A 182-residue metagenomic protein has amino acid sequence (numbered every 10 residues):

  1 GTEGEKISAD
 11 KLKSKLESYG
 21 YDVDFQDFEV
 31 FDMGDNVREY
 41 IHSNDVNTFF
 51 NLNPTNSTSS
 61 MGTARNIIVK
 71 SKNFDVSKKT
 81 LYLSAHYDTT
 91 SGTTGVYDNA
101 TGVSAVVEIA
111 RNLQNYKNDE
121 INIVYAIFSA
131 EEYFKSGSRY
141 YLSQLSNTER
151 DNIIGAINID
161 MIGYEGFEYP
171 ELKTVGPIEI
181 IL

Functional and structural regions predicted by a protein language model:
G1-S71: A non-catalytic alpha/beta surface segment that caps or lines the substrate-entry region of metallo-dependent hydrolase
F28-F31, F74, A130, I162: Generic structural motif
T63, T89-L182: Acidic/histidine-rich catalytic neighborhood of metal-dependent amide-processing enzymes
N73-T80: Proline/glycine-enriched tight loop/beta-turn segments at coil->beta junctions that connect or precede beta-strands
Y82-H86: Glycine- and acidic-rich phosphate- and metal-coordinating loops
